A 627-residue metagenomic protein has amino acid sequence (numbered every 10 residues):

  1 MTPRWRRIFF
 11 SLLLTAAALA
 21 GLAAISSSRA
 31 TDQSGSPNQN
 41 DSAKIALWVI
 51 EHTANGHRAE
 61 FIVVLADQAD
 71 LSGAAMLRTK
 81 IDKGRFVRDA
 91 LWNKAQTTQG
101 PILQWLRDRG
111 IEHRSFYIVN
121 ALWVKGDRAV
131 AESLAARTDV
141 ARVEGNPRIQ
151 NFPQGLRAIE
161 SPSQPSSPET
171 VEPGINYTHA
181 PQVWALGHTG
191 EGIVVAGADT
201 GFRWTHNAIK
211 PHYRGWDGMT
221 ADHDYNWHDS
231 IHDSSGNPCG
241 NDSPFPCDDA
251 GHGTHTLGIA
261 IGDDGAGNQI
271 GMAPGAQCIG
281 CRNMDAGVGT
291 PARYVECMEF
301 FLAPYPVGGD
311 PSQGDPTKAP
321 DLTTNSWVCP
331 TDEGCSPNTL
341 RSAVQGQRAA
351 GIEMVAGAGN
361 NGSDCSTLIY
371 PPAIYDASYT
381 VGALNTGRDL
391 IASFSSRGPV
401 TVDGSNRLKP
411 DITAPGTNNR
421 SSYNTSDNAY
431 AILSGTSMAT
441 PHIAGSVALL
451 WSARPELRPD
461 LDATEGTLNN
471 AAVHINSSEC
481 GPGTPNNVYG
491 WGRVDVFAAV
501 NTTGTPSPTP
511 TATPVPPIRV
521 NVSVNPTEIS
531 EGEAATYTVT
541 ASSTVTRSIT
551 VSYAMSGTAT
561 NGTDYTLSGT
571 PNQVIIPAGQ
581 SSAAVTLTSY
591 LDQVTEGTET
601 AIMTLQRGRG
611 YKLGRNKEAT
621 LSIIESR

Functional and structural regions predicted by a protein language model:
T31-S36, F86, R137-V194, H206-A208 (+3 more regions): Protease zymogen maturation seam
S34-A158: Inhibitory N-terminal propeptides of secreted protease zymogens
I50, E172, I270, S312-T324 (+4 more regions): C-terminal subdomain of the subtilisin-like protease fold in secreted/lumenal serine endopeptidases
G56, A74-A75, V171, P181-R293 (+8 more regions): Subtilisin-like serine protease catalytic core
A221-D224, H228-D229, P372-S452, A498: Extracellular S/T/G-rich loop segment that most often corresponds to the catalytic His/Ser-adjacent loop
I279-G287, G416-T484: Hydrolase catalytic cores
F301-C335, G357-A358: Short acidic, glycine-rich surface-loop motifs adjacent to enzyme active sites
A512-R627: Short boundary segments that mark the start of a structured unit
